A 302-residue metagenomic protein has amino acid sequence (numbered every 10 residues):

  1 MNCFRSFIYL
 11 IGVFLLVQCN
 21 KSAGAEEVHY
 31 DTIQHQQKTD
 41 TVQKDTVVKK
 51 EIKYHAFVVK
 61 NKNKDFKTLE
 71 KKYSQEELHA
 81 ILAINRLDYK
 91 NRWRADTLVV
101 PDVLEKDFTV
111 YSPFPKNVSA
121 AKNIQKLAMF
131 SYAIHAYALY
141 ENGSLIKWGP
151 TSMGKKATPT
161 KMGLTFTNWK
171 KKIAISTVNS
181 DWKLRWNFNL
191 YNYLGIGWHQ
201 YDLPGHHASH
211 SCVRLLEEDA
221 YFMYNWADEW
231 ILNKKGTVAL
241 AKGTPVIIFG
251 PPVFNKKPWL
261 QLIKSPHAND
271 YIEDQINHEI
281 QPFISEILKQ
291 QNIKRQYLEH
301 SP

Functional and structural regions predicted by a protein language model:
M1-I8: Bacterial N-terminal signal peptides that target proteins for export
L16-Q18: C-terminal motif of bacterial Sec signal peptides marking the signal peptidase cleavage site
N20-S22: Bacterial signal peptide processing site
E26-V28, T32-K49, L78-P115: Extracellular LysM carbohydrate-binding repeats and other cell-envelope/extracellular binding modules
Q43-Q75: Primarily a LysM-type cell-wall glycan-binding module
H55-A56, K64-E70, I124-L127, Y201-S211: Second-shell loop/turn segments in exported
Y111-K156: A structural motif detector for short, solvent-exposed N-terminal "entry" segments of globular domains
I175-P302: Exported/periplasmic cell-wall-interacting domains
